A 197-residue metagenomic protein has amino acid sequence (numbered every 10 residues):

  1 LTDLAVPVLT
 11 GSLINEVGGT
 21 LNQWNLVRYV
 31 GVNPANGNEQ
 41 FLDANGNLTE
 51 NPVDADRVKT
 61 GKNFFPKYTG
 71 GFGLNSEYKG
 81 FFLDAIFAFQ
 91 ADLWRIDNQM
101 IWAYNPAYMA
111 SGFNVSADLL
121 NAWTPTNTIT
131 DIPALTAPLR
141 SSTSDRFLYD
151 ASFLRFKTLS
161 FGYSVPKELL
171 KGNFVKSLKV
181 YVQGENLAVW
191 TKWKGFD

Functional and structural regions predicted by a protein language model:
L1-F64, K192-G195: Conserved small-residue
L1-L9, L13, R57, G70 (+4 more regions): Outer-membrane beta-barrel domain signature
G18, K62-K67, R146-R155: Short sequence motifs at beta-strands and strand-loop junctions characteristic of Gram-negative outer-membrane
Q23, A91-K179, E185: Extracytoplasmic gating/loop element in the C-terminal half of outer-membrane beta-barrel translocons and assembly
Y68-L74, F81, F156-F161: Hydrophobic, lipid-facing positions within transmembrane beta-strands of outer-membrane proteins
S76, A85-F89, V180-N186: Transmembrane beta-barrel strands of outer-membrane/channel proteins
Y78-F81, V175-S177: Strand-connecting loop/turn motifs
G80-A85, E168-L169: Repeated loop/turn-to-beta-strand initiation elements of outer-membrane beta-barrel proteins
